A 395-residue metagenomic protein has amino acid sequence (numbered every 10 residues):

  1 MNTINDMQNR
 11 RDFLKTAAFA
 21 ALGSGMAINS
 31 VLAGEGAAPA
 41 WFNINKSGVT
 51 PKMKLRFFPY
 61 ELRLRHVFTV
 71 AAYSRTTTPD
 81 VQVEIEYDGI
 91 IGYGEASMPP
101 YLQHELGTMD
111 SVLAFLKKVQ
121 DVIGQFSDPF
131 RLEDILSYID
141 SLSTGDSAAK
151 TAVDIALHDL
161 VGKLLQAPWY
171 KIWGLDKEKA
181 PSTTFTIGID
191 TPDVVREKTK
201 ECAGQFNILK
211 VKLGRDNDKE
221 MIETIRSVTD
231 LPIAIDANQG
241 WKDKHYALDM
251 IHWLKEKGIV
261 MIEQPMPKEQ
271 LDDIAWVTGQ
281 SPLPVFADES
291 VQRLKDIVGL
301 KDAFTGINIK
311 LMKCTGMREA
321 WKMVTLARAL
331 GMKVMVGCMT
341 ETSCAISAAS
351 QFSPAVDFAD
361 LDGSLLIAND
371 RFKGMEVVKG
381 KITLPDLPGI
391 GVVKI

Functional and structural regions predicted by a protein language model:
N2-D6, D12-E35: N-terminal export signals
D12, A156, S347: Active-site phosphate/pyrophosphate-handling residues
E35-A234, G240-L248, H252-E256, R371-I395: N-terminal capping/lid subdomain adjacent to the active-site entrance of alpha/beta enzymes
Y60-R63, I189, V291, M312 (+2 more regions): Short, solvent-exposed coil/turn elements at secondary-structure transition points
Y87, M98-P100, T340-T342, G363-I367: Glycine-rich beta-alpha junction loops
V211, D216-I346, S353, N369-R371 (+2 more regions): Catalytic core of soluble alpha/beta enzymes
D357-D360: Short helix/strand-capping turn motifs
